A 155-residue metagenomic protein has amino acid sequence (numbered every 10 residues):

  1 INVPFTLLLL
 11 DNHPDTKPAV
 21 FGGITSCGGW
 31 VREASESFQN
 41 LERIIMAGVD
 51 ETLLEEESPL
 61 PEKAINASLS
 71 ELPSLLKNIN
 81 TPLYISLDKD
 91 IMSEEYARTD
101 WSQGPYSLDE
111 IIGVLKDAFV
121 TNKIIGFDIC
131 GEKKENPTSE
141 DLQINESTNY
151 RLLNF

Functional and structural regions predicted by a protein language model:
I1-G48: Active-site histidine-anchored catalytic micro-motif
I1-T6, Q39, I45-F155: Catalytic cores of soluble, metal-dependent hydrolases
